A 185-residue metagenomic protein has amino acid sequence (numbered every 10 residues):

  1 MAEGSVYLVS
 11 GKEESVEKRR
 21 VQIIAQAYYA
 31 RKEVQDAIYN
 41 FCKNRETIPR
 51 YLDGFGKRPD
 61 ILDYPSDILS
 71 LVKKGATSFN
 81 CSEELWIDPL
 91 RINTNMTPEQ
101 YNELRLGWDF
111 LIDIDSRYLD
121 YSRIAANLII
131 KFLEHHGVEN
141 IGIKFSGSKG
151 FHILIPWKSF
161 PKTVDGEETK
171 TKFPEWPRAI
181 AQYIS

Functional and structural regions predicted by a protein language model:
M1-V16: Replication-associated primase and helicase/ATPase modules
A2-G4, P65, K74-A76, R105-G107 (+2 more regions): Short, well-ordered loop/turn elements at secondary-structure boundaries
L8-V9, Q22-T47, T169-S185: Conserved His + Asp/Glu catalytic blocks
V9, C81, I112-I114, I129 (+3 more regions): Generic structural hydrophobic/aromatic packing signal, biased to beta-strands
E13-K18, D53-P59, L119-H136, I155-S185: Helical (often loop-to-helix) elements that flank the catalytic cores of nucleotide-handling enzymes
Y28-L111, D115-L119, R123: SsDNA-processing nucleotidyl-transfer enzymes
T94-N102, I130-K131, V138-S146: Catalytic micro-motifs at enzyme active sites that drive phosphoryl/nucleotidyl and oxygen chemistry
D109-I112, N140-T169: Histidine-centered divalent-metal-coordination microenvironment in nucleic-acid enzymes
